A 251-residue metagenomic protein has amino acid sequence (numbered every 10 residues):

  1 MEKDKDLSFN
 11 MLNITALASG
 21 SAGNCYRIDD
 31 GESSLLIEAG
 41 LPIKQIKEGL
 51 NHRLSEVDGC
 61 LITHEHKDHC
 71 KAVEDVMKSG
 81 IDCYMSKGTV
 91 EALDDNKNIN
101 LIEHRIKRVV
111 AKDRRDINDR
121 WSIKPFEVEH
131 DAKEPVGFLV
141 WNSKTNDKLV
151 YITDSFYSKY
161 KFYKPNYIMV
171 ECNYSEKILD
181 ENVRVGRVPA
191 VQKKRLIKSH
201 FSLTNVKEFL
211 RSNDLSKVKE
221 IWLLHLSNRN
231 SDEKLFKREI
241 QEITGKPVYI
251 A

Functional and structural regions predicted by a protein language model:
M1-H52, V136-D154, Y167, E176: Conserved beta-strand hairpin/beta-sheet module of binuclear metal-dependent hydrolase folds, prominently
A22, H66-C70, E91-A92, A132-K133 (+2 more regions): Active-site environment of divalent metal-dependent phosphoester hydrolases
I37, T63, T153, V170-C172 (+1 more regions): Active-site flanking residues adjacent to catalytic metal/cofactor-binding acidic residues
P42, H66, F156, N173-S175 (+1 more regions): Catalytic metal-binding/acid-base residues of hydrolase active sites
P42-T89: Active-site metal-binding motif and surrounding structural segment of the metallo-beta-lactamase
K71-D131: Glycine/small-residue-rich loop that forms an oxyanion/phosphate-binding "nest" at active or ligand-binding sites
A111-E171, S175: Catalytic core of the metallo-beta-lactamase
F162-A251: Cap/insert and terminal regions of metallo-dependent hydrolase folds
